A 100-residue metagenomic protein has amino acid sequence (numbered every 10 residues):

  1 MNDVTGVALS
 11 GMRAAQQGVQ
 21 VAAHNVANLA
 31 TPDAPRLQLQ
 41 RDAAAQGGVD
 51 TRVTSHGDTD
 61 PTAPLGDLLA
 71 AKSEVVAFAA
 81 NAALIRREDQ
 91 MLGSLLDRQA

Functional and structural regions predicted by a protein language model:
M1-A100: Amphipathic alpha-helical polymerization modules
